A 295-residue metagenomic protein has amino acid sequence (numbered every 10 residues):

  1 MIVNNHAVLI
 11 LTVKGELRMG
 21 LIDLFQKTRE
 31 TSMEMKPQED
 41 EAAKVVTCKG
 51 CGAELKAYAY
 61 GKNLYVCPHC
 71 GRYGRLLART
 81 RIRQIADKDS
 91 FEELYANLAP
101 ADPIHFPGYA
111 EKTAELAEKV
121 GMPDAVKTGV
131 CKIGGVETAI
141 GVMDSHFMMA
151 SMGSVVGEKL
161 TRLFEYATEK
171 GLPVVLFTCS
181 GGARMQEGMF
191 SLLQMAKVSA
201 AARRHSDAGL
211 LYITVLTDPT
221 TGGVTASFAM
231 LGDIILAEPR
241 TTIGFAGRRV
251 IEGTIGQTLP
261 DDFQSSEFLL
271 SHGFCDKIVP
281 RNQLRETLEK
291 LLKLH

Functional and structural regions predicted by a protein language model:
I2-M122, V130-I133, L291-L294: Intrinsically disordered, low-complexity segments enriched in small/flexible residues
T47, V66, A78-R81, V156-K159 (+5 more regions): General structural feature for long, well-ordered alpha-helical segments within catalytic domains of soluble enzymes
C51, G141-D144, P239: A secondary-structure boundary/capping signal
L55-Y58, G74, Y166, I235 (+1 more regions): Histidine kinase transmitter module recognition
A57, L76, Q84, K88 (+19 more regions): Generic structural "secondary-structure junction" signal
A78, T178, L216: Glycine-rich, histidine-containing beta strand-loop boundary motifs that form or position
K127-S206, I213: Cleft-lining beta-strand/loop regions that shape enzyme active-site pockets
G181-H295: Conserved catalytic cores of soluble enzyme domains, especially glycine-rich substrate-binding beta-alpha loops
